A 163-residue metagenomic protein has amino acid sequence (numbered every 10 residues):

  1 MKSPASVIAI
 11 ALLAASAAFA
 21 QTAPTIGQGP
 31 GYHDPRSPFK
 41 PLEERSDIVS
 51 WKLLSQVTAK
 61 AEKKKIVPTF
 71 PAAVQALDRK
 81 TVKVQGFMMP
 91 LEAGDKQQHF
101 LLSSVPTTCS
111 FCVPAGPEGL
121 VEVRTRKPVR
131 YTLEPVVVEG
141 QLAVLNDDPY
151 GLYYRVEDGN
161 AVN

Functional and structural regions predicted by a protein language model:
M1-I8: Bacterial N-terminal signal peptides that target proteins for export
A11-L12: Repetitive helical segments and hydrophobic/amphipathic motifs
A15-A18: N-terminal signal peptide c-region/cleavage motif recognized by signal peptidases
A20-N163: OB-fold and OB-like single-stranded nucleic-acid-recognition modules and their adjacent interaction interfaces
